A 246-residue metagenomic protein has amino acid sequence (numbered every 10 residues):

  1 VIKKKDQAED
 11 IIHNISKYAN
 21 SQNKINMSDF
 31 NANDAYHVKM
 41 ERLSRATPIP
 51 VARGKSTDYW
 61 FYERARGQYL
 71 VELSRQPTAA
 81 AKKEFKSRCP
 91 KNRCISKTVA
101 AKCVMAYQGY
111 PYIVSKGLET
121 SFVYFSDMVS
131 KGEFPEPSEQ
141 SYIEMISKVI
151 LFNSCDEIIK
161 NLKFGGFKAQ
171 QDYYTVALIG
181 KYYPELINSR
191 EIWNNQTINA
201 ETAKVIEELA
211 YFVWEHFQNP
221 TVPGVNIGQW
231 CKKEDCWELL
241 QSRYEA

Functional and structural regions predicted by a protein language model:
V1: A sequence-level detector for short glycine-anchored, His/Arg-bearing signature motifs that mark catalytic or binding
K5-A169, Y173, G180-E185: C-terminal catalytic or substrate-handling cores of phosphate/nucleotide- and metal-cofactor-dependent proteins acting
K160-A246: C-terminal accessory/interaction regions of large nucleic acid-associated machines
